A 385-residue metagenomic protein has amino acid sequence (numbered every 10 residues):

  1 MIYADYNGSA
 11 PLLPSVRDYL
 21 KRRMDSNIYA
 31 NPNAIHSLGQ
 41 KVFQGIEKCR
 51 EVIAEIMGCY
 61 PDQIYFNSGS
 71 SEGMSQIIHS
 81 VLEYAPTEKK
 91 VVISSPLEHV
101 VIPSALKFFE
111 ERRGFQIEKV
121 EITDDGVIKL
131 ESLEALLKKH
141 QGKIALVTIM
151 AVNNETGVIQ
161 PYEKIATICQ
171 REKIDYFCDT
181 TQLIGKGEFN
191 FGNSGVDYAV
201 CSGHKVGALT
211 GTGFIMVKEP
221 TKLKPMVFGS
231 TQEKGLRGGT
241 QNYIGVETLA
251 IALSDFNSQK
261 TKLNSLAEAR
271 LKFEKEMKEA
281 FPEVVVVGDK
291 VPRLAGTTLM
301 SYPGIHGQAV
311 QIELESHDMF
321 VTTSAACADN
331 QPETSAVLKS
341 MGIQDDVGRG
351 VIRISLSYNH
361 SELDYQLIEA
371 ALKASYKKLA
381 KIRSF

Functional and structural regions predicted by a protein language model:
M1-F385: Pyridoxal 5′-phosphate
